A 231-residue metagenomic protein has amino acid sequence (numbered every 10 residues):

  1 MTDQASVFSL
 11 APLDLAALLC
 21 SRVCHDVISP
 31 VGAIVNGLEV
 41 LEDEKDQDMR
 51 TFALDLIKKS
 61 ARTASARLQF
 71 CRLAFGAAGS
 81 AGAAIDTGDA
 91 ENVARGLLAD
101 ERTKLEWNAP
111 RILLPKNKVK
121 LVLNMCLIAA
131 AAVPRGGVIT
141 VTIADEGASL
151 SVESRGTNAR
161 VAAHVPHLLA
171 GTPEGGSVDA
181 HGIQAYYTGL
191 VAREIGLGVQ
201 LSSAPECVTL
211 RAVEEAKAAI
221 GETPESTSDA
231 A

Functional and structural regions predicted by a protein language model:
M1-V7: Cytosolic coiled-coil signaling helices that couple upstream sensory modules
F8-L18, R102-A130, P134, P173-A180: Conserved short strand/loop->alpha-helix "switch" segment adjacent to the catalytic nucleotide/phosphoryl-transfer site
A17-G37, E42-E44, N117-I143, Q184-E194: Conserved ATP-binding N-box helix of the HATPase_c
R50-K104, T157: Conserved DHp (HisKA) dimerization/phosphotransfer helix of two-component histidine kinases, i.e., the long coiled-coil
E146-I183, V213: Glycine-rich/acidic phosphate-handling loop/turn and adjacent ATP-lid/helix of nucleotide-binding kinase/ATPase domains
G196-S203: Glycine-rich ATP-binding loops of the HATPase_c
A204-R211: Glycine-rich nucleotide-binding loop
V213-A231: C-terminal end segment of the histidine kinase catalytic
